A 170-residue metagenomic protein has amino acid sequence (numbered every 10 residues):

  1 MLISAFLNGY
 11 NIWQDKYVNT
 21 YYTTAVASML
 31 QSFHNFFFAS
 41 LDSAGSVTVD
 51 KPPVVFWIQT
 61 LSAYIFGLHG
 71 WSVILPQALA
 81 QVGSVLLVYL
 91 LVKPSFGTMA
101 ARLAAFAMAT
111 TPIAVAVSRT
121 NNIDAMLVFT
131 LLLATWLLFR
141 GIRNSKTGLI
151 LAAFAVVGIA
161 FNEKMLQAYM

Functional and structural regions predicted by a protein language model:
M1-M170: Membrane-integral, polyisoprenol-dependent glycosyltransferases of the GT-C/oligosaccharyltransferase superfamily
